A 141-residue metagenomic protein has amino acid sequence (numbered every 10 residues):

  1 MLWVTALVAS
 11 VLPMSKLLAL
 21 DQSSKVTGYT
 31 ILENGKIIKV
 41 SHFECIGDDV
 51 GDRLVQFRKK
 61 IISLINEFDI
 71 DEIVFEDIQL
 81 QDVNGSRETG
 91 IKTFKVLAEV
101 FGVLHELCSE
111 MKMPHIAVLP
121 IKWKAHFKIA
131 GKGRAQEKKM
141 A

Functional and structural regions predicted by a protein language model:
L2-A141: Phosphate- and other anionic-substrate recognition elements at nucleic-acid/protein interfaces
